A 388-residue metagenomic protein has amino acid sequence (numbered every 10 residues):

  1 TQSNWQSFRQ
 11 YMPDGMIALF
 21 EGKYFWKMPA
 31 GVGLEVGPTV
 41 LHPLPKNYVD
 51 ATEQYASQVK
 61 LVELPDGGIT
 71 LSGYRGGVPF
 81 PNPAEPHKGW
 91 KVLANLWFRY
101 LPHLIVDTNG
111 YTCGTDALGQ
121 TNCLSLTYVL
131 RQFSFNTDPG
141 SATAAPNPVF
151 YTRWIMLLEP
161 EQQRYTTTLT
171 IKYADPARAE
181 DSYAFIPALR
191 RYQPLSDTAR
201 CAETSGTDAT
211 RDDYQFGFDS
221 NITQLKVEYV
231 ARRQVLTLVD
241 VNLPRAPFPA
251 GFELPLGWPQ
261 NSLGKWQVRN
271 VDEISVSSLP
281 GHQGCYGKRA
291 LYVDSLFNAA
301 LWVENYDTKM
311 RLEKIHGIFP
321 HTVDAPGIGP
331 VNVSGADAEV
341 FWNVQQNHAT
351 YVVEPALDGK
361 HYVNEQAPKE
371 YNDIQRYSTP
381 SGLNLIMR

Functional and structural regions predicted by a protein language model:
T1-A179: Solvent-exposed N-terminal domain segments of exported/luminal and surface proteins
T1-G77, A188-L189, S196, R200-N261 (+3 more regions): Non-transmembrane domains of secretory- and envelope-associated proteins
P148-W154, E180, Q267-S275, A299-V303 (+1 more regions): Short, hydrophobic/aromatic-rich segments at coil-to-beta transitions
M156-P160, Y183-F185, S277-L279, Y306-T308: A generic structural motif
R164-T166, R178-A179, G284-R289, E313-G317 (+1 more regions): Short, surface-exposed coil-to-beta transition loops
I171, D181, P259-G264, S277-P280 (+2 more regions): Generic recognition of flexible, low-complexity loop/linker segments
S182, R190, N298: Conserved hydrophobic/aromatic pocket- or pore-lining residues that grip, position, or stack substrates in active sites
N270-Q283, K288-A299, Y306-T308: Extended serine/threonine-enriched, polar tracts that run as long, contiguous segments within proteins
